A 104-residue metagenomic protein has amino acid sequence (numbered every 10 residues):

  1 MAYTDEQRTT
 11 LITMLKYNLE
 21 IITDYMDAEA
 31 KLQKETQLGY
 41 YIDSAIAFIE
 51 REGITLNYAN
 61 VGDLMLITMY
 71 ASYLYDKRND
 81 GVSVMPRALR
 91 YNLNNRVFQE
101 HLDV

Functional and structural regions predicted by a protein language model:
M1-A2, K77-V104: Protruding loop/beta-arch "assembly-hinge" segments enriched in small, turn-prone residues
M1-L66, V97-V104: Conserved short "hinge" loops at termini or chain/domain junctions
M65-K77: Short, hydrophobic/amphipathic alpha-helical patches that form generic packing surfaces within helical domains
